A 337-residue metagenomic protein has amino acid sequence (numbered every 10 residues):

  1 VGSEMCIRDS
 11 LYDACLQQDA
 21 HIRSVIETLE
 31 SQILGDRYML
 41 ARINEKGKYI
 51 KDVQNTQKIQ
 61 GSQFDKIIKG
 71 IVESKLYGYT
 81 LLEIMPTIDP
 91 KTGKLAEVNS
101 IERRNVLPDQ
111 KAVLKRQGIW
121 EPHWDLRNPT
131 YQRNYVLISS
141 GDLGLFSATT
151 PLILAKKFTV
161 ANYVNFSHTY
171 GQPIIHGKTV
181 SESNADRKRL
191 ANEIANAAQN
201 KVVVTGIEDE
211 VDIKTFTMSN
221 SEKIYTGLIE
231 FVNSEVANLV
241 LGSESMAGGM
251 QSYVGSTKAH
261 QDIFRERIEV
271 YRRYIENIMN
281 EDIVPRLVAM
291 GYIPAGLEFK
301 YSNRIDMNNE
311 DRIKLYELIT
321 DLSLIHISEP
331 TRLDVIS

Functional and structural regions predicted by a protein language model:
G2-I7, H326-S337: Short, small-residue-biased leader/transition segments that mark boundaries at the very start of proteins
S3-E4, R8-L145: Structured, mid-chain assembly/scaffold modules that mediate subunit interfaces within large macromolecular complexes
I7-S10, Q17-A20, I59, A185 (+5 more regions): Alpha-helix boundary/N-cap detector
Q17-Q18, Q32-D36, A197-N200, I319-L322: Surface-exposed polar/charged interaction patches
I59-Q63, I67-I68, D186, L190 (+5 more regions): Short amphipathic alpha-helical segments
V72, F231-L324, S328, R332: C-terminal helix-loop subdomains that flank or include functional centers
P129-Q251, Y301-D306: Extended, charged amphipathic alpha-helical segments
